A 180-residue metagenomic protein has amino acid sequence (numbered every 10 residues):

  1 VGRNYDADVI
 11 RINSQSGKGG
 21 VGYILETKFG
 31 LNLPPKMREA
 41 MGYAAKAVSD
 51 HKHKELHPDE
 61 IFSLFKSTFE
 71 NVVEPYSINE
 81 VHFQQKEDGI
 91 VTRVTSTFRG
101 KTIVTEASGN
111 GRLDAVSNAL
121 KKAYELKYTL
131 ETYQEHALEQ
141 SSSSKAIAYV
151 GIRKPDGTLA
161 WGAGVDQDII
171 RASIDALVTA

Functional and structural regions predicted by a protein language model:
G2-A180: Terminal or standalone catalytic/regulatory effector modules within metabolic enzymes and repeat proteins
